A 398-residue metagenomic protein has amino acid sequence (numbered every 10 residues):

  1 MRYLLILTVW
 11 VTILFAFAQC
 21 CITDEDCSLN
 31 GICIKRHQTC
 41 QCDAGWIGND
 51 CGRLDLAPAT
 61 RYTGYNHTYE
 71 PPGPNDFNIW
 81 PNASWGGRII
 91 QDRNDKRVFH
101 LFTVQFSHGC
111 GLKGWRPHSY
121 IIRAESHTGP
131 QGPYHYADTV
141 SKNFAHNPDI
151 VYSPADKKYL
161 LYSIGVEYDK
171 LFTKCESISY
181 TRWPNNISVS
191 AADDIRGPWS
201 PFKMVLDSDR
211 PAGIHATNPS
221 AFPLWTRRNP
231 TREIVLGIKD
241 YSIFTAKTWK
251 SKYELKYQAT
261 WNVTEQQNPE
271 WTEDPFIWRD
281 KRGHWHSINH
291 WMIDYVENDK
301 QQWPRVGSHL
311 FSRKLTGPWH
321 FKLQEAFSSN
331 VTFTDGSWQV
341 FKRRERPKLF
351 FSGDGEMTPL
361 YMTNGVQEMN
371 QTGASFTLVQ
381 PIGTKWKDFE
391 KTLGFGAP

Functional and structural regions predicted by a protein language model:
R2-A18: Cleavable N-terminal signal peptides of Sec/SRP-targeted secreted and luminal proteins
C20-P398: Carbohydrate-active catalytic/glycan-binding domains of CAZyme proteins, especially the secreted or lumenal ectodomains
